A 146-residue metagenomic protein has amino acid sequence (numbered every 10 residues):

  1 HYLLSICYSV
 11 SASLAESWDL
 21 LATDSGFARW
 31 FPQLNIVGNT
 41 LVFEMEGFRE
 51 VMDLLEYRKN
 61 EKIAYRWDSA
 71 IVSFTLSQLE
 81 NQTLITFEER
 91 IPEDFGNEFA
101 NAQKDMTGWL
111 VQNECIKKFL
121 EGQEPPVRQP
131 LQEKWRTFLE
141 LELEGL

Functional and structural regions predicted by a protein language model:
H1-Q33: Hydrophobic ligand-binding cavity/cleft-lining segments
L3-C7, T40, R49, K62 (+2 more regions): Intrinsic-disorder/low-complexity, polar/charged segments enriched in Ser/Thr/Lys/Arg/Asp/Glu/Gln
Y8, M52-E56, I71-Q78: Hydrophobic/aromatic beta-strand elements that line small-molecule binding cavities or substrate pockets in beta-rich
D19-G26, K59, V111-K118: Short, intrinsically disordered, mixed-charge
A28-L34, T40-M45: A short gly/proline-enriched turn/hairpin at secondary-structure junctions
I36-V42, E56-A64: Short, hydrophobic/aromatic-rich segments at coil-to-beta transitions
R66-K118: Beta-strand/loop substructures that line and gate deep hydrophobic ligand-binding cavities in soluble
K118-L146: Short, highly charged C-terminal tails/helix-capping segments
